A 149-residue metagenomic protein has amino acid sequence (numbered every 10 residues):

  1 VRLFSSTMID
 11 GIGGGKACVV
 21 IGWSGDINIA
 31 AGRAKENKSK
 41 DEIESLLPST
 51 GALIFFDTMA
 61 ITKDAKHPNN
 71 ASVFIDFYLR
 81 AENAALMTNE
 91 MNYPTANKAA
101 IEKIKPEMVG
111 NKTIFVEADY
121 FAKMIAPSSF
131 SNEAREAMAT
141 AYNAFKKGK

Functional and structural regions predicted by a protein language model:
V1-P48: Ligand-binding pocket segment of bilobal, Venus flytrap-like solute-binding proteins
S6, I21, D64-N69, A81 (+1 more regions): Soluble non-cytosolic domains of exported or imported proteins
D10, G14, N28, S72-D76 (+3 more regions): Solvent-exposed, polar/charged alpha-helical surfaces in well-ordered, non-transmembrane soluble domains, broadly
K16, S24, A31-A34, K63 (+3 more regions): Sec/Tat-exported extracytoplasmic proteins
S49-L53: Short, surface-exposed loop/turn microsegments at beta-strand edges and helix-strand junctions
D57-M59: Short amphipathic alpha-helical segments
T62-A122: Mature extracytoplasmic/periplasmic domains
A118-K149: Conserved C-terminal helix/tail region of periplasmic/extracytoplasmic solute-binding proteins
